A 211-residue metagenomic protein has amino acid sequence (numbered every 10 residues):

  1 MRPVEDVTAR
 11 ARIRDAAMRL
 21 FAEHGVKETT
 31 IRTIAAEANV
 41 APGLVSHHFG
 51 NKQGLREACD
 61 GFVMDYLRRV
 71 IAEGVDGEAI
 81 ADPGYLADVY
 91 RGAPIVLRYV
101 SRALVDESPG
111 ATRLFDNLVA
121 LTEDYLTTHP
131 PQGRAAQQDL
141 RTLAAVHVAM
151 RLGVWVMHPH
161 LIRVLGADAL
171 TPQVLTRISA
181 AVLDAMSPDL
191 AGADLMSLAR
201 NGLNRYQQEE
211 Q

Functional and structural regions predicted by a protein language model:
M1-A9: Short, Lys/Arg-enriched anionic-surface-contact patches
R12, A16-G54, A58: Helix-turn-helix
A58, R68-S101, D106, L140 (+1 more regions): Hydrophobic alpha-helical connector segments
V63-L67: Short, charged amphipathic alpha-helical surface segments
R68-I71, S108-R134, Q138-T142: Amphipathic alpha-helical packing segments from all-alpha helical-bundle domains
I95, Y99, N117, Q138 (+3 more regions): Amphipathic alpha-helical interaction segments
D124-T127, P131, V156-Q211: C-terminal peripheral helix-coil segments that are non-catalytic and often amphipathic
V148-M157: Outer-membrane beta-barrel translocator/channel fold
